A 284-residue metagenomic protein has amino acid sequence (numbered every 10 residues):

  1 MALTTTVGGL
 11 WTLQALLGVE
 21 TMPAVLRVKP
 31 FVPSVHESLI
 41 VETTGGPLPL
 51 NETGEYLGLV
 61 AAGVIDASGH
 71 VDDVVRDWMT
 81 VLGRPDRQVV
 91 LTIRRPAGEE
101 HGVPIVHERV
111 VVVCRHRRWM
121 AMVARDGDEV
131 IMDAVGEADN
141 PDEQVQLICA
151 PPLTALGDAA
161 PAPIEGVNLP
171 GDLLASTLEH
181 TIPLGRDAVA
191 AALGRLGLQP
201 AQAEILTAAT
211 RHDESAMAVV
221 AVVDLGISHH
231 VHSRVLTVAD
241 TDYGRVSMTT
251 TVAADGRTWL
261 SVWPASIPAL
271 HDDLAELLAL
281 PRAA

Functional and structural regions predicted by a protein language model:
M1-V60, V64-G83: Short, amphipathic alpha-helical interface elements at domain boundaries that mediate macromolecular binding
A2-T6, S68, V167, G171 (+3 more regions): Intrinsic-disorder-associated interaction segments
V28-V32, A61, E129-E143, A254-T258 (+1 more regions): Extended intrinsically disordered, low-complexity coil regions enriched in Ser, Thr, Gly, Ala and often Pro
E52-L57, A62-A150: Accessory beta->alpha helical hairpin/"wing" motif in late/C-terminal subdomains of nucleic-acid enzymes
A121-G194: Surface-exposed beta-loop interaction hotspot
R195-P200: Short Lys/Arg-enriched alpha/beta "domain-start" segment
A201-A284: Extended, charged low-complexity segments that frequently continue into or abut oligomerization scaffolds
